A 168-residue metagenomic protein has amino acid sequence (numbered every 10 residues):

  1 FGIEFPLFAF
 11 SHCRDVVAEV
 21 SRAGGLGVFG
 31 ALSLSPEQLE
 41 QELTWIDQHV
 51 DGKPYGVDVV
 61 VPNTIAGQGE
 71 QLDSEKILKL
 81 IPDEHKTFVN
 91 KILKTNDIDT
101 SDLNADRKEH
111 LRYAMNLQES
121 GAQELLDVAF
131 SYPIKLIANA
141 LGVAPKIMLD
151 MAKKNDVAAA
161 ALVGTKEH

Functional and structural regions predicted by a protein language model:
F1-H168: Active-site entrance/lid segments in N-terminal catalytic domains of soluble metabolic enzymes
